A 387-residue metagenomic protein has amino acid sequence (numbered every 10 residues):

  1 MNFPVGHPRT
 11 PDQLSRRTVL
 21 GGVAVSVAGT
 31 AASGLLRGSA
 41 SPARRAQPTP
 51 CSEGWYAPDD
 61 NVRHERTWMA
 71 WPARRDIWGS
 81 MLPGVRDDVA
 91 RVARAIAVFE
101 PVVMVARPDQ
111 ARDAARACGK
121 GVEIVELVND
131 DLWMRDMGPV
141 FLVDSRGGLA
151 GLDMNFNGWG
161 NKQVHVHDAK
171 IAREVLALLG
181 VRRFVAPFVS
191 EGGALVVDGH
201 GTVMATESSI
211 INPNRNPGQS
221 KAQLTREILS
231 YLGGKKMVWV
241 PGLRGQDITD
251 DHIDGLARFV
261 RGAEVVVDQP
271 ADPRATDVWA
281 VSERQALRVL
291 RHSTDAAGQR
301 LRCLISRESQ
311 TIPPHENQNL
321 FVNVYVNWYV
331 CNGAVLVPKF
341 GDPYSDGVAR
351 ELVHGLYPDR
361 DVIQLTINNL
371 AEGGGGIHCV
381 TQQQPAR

Functional and structural regions predicted by a protein language model:
M1-L14, A40: N-terminal secretory signal peptides
P4, L35-S39, Y325, Y329: Residue-level detector of intrinsically disordered/flexible regions characterized by low predicted structural confidence
P4, T10, V27-A28, K236 (+1 more regions): Short amphipathic alpha-helical segments with coiled-coil-like heptad repeat character
Q13, G34-L35, G148: Acidic/proline-rich low-complexity IDRs
L14-A32: N-terminal export leaders
T30-A46: Bacterial Sec-dependent signal peptides at the C-terminal "C-region" and cleavage site
R44-R387: The feature marks the mature, well-folded catalytic cores of soluble enzymes
